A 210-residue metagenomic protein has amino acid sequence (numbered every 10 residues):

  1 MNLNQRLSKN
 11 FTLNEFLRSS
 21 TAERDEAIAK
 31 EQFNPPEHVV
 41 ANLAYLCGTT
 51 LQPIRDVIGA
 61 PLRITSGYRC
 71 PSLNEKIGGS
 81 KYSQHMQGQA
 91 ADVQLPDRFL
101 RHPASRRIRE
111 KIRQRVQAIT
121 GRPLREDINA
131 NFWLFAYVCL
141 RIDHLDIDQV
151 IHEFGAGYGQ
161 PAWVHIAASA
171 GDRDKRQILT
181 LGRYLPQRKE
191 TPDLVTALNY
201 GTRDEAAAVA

Functional and structural regions predicted by a protein language model:
M1-R55, G159, R173-A210: Extracytoplasmic cell-surface/polysaccharide-interacting catalytic and binding patches
L7, E15-T21, S72, I77 (+2 more regions): Solvent-exposed, flexible loop/coil residues
T49-G79: Extended, low-complexity, intrinsically disordered C-terminal regulatory tails of eukaryotic serine/threonine kinases
P53, A90-D92, Y137: Generic beta-strand or strand-like secondary-structure segments
R63-T65, A90-L95, Q149, H165: Structural recognition of the beta-strand scaffold that forms the well-ordered cores of secreted hydrolase catalytic
P71-D92, P96-D97: Short, surface-exposed glycine/acidic/tryptophan-bearing loops
D97-A210: Catalytic cores and adjacent binding grooves of peptidoglycan-active enzymes
